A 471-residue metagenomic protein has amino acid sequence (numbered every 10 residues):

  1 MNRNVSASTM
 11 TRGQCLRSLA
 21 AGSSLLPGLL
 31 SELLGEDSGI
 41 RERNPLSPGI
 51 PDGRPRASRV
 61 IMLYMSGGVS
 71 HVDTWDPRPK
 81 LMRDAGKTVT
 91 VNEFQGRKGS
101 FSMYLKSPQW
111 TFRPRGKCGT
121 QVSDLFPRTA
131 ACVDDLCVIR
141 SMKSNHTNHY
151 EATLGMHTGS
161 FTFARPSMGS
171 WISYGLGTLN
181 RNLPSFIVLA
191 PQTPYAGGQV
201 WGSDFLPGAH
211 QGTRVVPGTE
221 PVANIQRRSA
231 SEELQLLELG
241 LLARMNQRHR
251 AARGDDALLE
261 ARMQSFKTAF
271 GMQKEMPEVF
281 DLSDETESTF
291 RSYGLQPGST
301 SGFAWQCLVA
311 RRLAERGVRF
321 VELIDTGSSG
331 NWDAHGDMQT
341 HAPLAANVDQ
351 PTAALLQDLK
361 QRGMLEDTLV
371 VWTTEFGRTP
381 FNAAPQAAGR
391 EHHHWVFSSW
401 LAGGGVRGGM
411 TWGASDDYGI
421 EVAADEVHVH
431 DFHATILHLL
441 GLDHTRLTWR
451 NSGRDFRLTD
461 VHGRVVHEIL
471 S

Functional and structural regions predicted by a protein language model:
M1-S471: Ligand-binding pockets and gating/stacking loops
